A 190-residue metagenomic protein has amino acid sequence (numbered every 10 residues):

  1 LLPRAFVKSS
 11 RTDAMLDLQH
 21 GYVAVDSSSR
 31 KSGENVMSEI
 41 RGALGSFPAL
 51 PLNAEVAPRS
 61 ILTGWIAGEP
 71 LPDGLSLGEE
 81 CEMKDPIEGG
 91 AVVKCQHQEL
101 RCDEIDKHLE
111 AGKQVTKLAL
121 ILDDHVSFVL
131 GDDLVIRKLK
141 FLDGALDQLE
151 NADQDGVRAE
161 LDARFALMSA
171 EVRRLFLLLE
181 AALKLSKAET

Functional and structural regions predicted by a protein language model:
L1-T190: Intrinsically disordered, low-complexity, charge-rich terminal extensions of nucleic-acid-associated complexes
